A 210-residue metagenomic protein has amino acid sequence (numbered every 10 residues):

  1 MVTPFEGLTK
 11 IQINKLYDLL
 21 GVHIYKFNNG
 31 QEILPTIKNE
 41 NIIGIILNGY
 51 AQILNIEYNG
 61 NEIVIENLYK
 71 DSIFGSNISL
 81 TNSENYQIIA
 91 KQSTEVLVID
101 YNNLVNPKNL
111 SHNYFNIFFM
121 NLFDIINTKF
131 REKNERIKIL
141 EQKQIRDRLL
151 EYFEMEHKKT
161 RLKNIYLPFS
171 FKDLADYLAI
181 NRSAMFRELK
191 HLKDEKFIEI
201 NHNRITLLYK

Functional and structural regions predicted by a protein language model:
M1-N29, L68, I73-F74, I78-L80: Cyclic nucleotide-binding regulatory module and flanking cytosolic helices
L19-L20, I37-E40: Short, small/polar residue-rich loop motifs at catalytic or cofactor-binding pockets
F27, E32-K38: Short phosphate-coordinating micro-motif centered on Lys-Gly-acidic
N28, L47-N48, Y69, Q92: A cytosolic small-molecule/anion-sensing beta-strand core signal
N41-L54, K70-D71: Glycine- and acidic-residue-biased ligand/ion/polar-headgroup-sensing regions
V64-F123: Cyclic-nucleotide recognition modules
N116-A179: Polybasic "coupling" helices that flank or enter modular domains
E154-K210: Phosphate-/nucleic-acid-contacting segments
